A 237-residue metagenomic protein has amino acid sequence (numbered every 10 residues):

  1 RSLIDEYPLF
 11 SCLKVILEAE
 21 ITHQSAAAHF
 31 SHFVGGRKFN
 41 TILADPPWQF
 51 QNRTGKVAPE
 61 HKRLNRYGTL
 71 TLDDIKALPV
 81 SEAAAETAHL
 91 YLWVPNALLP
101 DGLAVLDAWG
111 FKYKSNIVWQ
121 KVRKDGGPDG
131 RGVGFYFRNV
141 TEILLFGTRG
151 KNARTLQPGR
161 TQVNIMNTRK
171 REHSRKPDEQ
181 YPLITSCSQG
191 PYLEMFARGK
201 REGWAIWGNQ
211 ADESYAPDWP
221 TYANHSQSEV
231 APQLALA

Functional and structural regions predicted by a protein language model:
R1-A237: Class I S-adenosyl-L-methionine-dependent methyltransferase catalytic core
